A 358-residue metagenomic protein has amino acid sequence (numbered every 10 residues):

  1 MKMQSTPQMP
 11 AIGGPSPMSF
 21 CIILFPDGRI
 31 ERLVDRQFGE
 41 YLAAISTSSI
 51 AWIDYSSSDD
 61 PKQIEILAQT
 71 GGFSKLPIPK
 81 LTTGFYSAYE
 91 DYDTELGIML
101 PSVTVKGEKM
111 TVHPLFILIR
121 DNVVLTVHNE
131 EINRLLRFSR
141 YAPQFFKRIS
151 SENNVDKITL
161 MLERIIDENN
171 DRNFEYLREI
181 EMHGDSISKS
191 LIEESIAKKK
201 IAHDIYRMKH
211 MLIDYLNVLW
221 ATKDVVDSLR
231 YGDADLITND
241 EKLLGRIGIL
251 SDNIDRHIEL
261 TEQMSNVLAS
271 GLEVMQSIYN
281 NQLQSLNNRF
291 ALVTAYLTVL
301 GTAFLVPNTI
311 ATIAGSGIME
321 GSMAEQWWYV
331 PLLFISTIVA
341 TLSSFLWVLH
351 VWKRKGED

Functional and structural regions predicted by a protein language model:
M1-A234, N253, I258, Q263 (+1 more regions): Peripheral, non-transmembrane regulatory/ligand-interaction domains of membrane transport proteins
Y176, I201-D204, L243-R246, Q282 (+1 more regions): DHp/HisKA histidine-phosphotransfer helix
V225-D240, S265-Y279: Long amphipathic alpha-helical coiled-coil segments
N239-D255: Short, glycine/alanine-rich amphipathic alpha-helical segment that often forms an alpha-turn-alpha hairpin
D255-D358: Hydrophobic alpha-helical transmembrane segments and their immediately adjacent juxtamembrane loops
